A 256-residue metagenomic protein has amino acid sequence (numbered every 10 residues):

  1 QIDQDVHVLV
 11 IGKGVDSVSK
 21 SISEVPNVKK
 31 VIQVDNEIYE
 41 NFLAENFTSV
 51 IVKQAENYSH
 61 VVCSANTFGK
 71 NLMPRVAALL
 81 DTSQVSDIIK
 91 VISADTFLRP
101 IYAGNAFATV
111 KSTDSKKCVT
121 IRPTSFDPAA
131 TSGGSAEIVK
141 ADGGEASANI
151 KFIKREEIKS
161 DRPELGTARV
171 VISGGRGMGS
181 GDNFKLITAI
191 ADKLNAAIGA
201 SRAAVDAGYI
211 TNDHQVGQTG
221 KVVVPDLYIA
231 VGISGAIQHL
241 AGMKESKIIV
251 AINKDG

Functional and structural regions predicted by a protein language model:
Q1-G256: N-terminal glycine-rich FAD/FM-binding segment characteristic of electron-transfer flavoproteins
